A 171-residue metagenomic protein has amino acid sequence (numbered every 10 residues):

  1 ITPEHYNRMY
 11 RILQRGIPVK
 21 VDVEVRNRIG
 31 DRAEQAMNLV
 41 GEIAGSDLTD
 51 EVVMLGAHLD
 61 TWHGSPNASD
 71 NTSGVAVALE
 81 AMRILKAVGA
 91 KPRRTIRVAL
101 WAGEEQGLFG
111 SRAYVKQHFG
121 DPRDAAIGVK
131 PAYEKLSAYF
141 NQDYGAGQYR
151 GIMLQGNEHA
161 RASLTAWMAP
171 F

Functional and structural regions predicted by a protein language model:
I1-A68, E80-R83, A87-R93: Soluble metallo-hydrolase cores and metallopeptidase-like ectodomains found primarily in the secretory/periplasmic
I1-Q14, L48, W101-F171: Metal-dependent peptidase/peptidase-like ectodomains
Q35-M37, R94, K135-L136, R150: Residues that flank catalytic or metal-binding motifs in active/ligand-binding sites
S65-A76, E105: Short, conserved micro-motifs enriched in small and acidic residues
T72-E80, F109, A113: Short amphipathic alpha-helical face segments that pack within enzyme cores and frequently flank/anchor catalytic
